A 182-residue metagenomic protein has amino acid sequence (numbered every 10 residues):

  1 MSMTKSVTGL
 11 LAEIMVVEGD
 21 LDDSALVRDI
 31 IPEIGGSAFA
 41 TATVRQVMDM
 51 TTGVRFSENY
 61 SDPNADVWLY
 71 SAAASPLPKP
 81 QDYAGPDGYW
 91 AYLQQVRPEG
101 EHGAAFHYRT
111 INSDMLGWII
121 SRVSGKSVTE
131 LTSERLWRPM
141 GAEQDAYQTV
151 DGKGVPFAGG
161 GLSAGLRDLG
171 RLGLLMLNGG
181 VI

Functional and structural regions predicted by a protein language model:
M1-D23, V47, L116-I120, L169-L172: Active-site SXXK
M1-V7, F39-A42, H107-D114, S163-R167: Aromatic- and histidine-enriched alpha-helix N-cap/loop-to-helix transition segments that scaffold the rims
G9, V44-R45, P86, W90 (+3 more regions): Hydrophobic, well-ordered secondary-structure segments
V17-N59, Q95-R97, I111, V123-G160 (+1 more regions): Active-site helix/loop module of the DD-peptidase/beta-lactamase fold, centered on the serine-lysine SxxK catalytic
N64-Y83: Amphipathic alpha-helical interface segments
P78-G103: Alpha-helix-centered segments that form part of catalytic cores
G100-F106, I119, V123, G160: Short helix-to-loop capping/linker segments positioned immediately adjacent to catalytic or ligand/cofactor-binding
N112-I119, G160-V181: Active-site-proximal alpha-helical segments within enzyme catalytic domains
